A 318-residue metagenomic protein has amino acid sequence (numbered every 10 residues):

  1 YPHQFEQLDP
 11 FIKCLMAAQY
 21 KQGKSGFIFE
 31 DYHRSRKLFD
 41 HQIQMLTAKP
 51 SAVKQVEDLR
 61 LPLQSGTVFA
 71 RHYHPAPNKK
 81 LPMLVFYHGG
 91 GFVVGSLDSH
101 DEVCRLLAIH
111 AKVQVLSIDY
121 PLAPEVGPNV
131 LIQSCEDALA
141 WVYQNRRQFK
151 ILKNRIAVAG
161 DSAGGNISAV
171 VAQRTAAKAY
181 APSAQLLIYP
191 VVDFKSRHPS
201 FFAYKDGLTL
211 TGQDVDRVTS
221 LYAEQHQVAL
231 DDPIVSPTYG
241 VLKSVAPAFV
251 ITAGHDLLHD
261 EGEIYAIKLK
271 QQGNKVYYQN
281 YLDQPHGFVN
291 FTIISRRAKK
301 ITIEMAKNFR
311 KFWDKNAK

Functional and structural regions predicted by a protein language model:
Y1-H72, D314-K318: A glycine/proline-hinged amphipathic helix-loop "lid/cap" segment that gates access to hydrophobic ligand pockets
K80-G90: Short beta-strand element of the alpha/beta-hydrolase
D98-S117: Short amphipathic alpha-helix adjacent to the substrate-entry channel of hydrolases
Y143-V158: Gly/Ser-rich "nucleophile elbow"/oxyanion-hole loop immediately N-terminal to the catalytic nucleophile in hydrolases
G160, G164, S168: Gly/Ala-rich beta-loop-alpha elbow adjacent to hydrolase catalytic centers
Q173-V228, S244: Hydrolase active-site cap/lid region
V250-T252: Short beta-strand/loop motif that positions the catalytic acidic residue of the alpha/beta-hydrolase fold
I294-K318: Catalytic active-site module of serine/aspartate enzymes centered on a nucleophile-bearing elbow/loop
